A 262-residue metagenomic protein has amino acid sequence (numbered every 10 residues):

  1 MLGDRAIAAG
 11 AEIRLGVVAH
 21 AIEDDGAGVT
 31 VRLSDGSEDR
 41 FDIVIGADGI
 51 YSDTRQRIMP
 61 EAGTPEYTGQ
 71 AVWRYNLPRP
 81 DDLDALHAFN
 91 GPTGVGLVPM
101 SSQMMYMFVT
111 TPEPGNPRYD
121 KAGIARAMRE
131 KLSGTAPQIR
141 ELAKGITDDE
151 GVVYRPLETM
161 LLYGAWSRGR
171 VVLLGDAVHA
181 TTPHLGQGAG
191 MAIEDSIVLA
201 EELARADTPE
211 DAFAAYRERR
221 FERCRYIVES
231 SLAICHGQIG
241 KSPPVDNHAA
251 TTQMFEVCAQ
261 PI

Functional and structural regions predicted by a protein language model:
M1-E141, Y163: Conserved FAD-binding catalytic core of PHBH/FMO-like flavoproteins
I45-G46, M128, G151-G237: Conserved mid-domain beta->alpha element of the FAD-binding
Q56-M59, G186, G240: Short amphipathic alpha-helical segments
K144-T147: Conserved, helical-rich catalytic subdomain that frames metal- and/or nucleotide-binding sites in enzyme alpha/beta
E222, A249-T252: Compositionally biased, low-complexity intrinsically disordered regions
I234-S242, M254-F255: Short alpha-helical linear motifs
P243-H248: C-terminal domain-tail junction helix/linker
T251-I262: C-terminal auxiliary extensions adjacent to catalytic cores
